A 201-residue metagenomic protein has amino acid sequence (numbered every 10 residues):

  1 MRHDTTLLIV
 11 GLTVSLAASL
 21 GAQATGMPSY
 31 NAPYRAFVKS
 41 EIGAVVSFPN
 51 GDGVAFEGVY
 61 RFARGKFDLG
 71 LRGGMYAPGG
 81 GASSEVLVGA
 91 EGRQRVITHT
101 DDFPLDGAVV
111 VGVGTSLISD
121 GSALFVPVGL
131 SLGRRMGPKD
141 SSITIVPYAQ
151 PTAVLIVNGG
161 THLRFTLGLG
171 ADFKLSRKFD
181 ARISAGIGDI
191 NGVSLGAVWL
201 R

Functional and structural regions predicted by a protein language model:
M1-F37: Cleavable N-terminal export/targeting peptides
Q23-G43, F48-D52, R64, G80-G81 (+2 more regions): Outer-membrane beta-barrel transmembrane domain signature
P49-A77: N-terminal, post-signal-peptide region of Sec/Tat-exported proteins
G74-M75, L87-G89: Metabolite-binding pocket within alpha/beta catalytic cores that recognizes anionic/polar moieties
S84: Active-site-adjacent beta->alpha loops and helix N-cap segments on the catalytic face of soluble alpha/beta enzymes
